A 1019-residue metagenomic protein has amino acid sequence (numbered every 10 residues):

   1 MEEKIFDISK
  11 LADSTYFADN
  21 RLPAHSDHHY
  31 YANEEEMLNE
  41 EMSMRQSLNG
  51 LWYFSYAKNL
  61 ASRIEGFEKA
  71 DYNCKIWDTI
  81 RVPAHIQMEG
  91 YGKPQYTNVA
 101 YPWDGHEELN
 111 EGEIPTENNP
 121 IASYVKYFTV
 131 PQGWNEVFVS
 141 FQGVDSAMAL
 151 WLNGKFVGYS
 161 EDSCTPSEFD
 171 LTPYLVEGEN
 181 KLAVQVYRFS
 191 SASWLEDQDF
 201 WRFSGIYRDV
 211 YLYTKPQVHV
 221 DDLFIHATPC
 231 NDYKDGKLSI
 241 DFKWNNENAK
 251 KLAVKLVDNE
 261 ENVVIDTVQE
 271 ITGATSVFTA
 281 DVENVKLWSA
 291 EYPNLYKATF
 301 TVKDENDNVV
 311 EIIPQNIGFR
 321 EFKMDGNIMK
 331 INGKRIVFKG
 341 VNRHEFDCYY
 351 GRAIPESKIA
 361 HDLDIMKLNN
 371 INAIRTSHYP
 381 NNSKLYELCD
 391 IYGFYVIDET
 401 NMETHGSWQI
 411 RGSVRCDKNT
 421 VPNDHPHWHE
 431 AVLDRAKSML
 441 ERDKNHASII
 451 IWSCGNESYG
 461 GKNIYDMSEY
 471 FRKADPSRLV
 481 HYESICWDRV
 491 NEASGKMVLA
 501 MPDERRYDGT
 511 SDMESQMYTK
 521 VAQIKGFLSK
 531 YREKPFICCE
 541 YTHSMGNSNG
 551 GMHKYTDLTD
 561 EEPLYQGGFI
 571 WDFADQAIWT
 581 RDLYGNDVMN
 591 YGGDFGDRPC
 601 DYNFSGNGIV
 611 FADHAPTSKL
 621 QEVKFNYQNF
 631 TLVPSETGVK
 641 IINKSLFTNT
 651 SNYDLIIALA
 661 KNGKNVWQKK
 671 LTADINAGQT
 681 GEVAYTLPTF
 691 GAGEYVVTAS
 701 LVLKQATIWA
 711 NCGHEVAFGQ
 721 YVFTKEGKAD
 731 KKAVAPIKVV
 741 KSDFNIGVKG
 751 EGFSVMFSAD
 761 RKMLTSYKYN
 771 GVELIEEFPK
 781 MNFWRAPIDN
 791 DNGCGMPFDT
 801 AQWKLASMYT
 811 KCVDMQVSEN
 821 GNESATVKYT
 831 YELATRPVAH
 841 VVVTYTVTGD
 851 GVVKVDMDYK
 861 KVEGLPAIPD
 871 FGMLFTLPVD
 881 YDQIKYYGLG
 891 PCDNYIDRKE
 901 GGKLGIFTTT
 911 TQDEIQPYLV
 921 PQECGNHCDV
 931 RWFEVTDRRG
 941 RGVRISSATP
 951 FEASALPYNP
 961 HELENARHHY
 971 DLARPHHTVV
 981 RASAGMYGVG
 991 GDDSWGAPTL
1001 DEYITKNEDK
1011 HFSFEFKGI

Functional and structural regions predicted by a protein language model:
E2-E40, V99, V309-K640, K644-S651 (+1 more regions): Extended substrate-binding grooves/exosites of carbohydrate-active enzymes
E3-A18, L22, Y30, L38-N39 (+9 more regions): Accessory beta-strand-rich segments of carbohydrate-active enzymes
M88, K93, N98-I114, E161-S163 (+8 more regions): An acidic-aromatic loop/edge-strand motif
M88, Q95-T97, R188, S289 (+3 more regions): Beta-strand/loop-rich accessory regions of lumenal/periplasmic or secreted enzymes, predominantly carbohydrate-active
Y124-K126, T165-F169, A274-A280, G681-Y685 (+1 more regions): Short strand-edge motifs at loop-to-beta-strand transitions and within beta-strands of extracellular beta-rich domains
L152, D235-E270, V639-N643, F647-L671 (+2 more regions): Beta-strand-rich binding/interaction modules
V176-E179, K243-K323, G691-K732: Extended acidic/polar, glycine-enriched regions that form or flank non-catalytic beta-rich accessory modules
E196-V220, Q576, Y584-P634, V639 (+9 more regions): Catalytic cores of secreted or luminal carbohydrate-active enzymes
